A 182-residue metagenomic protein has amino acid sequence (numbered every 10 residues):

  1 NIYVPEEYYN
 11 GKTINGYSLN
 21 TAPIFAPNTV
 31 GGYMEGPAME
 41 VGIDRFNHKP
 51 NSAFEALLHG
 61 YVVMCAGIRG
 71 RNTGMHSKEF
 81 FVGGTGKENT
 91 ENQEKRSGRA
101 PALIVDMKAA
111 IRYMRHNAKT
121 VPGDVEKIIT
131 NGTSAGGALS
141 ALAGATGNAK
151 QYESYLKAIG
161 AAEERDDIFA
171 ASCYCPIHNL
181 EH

Functional and structural regions predicted by a protein language model:
G11-E40, I129: Short beta-strand element of the alpha/beta-hydrolase
N20-I24, H59-M64, D124-K127, D166-A170: Loop/turn elements at helix/coil->beta-strand transitions in domains of secreted/extracellular proteins
G31-E40, V63, Y113, T120: Serine-hydrolase catalytic-loop signature spanning alpha/beta hydrolases and amidase-signature enzymes
M39-V63, K157-A158, A162: Short amphipathic alpha-helix adjacent to the substrate-entry channel of hydrolases
A53-T73, G86-K87: Conserved alpha/beta-hydrolase
G70-G83, Q93: Glycine-rich "HGGG/HGxG" loop immediately N-terminal to the catalytic nucleophile of the alpha/beta-hydrolase
G86-T120: Alpha/beta-hydrolase active-site loop
H116-H182: Primarily recognizes the serine-hydrolase "nucleophile elbow" in alpha/beta-hydrolase and SGNH/GDSL folds
